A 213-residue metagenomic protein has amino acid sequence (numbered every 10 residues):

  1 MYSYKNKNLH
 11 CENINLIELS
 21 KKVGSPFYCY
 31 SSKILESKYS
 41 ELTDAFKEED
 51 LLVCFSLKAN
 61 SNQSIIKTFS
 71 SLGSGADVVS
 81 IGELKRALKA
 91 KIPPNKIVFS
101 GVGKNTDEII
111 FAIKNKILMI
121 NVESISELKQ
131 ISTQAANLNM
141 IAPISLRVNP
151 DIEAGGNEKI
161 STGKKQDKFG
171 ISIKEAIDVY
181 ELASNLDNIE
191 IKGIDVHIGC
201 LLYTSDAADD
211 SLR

Functional and structural regions predicted by a protein language model:
M1-A142, E181, N185-I191: A charged N-terminal "starter" segment
C11, C29-Y30, A59, A154 (+3 more regions): Generic structural "secondary-structure junction" signal
V23, D195-C200: Short, histidine-centered active-site or binding-site loop motifs used for metal coordination, general acid-base
S56, P143-N149, D195-H197: Short beta-strand segments
N62-I65, E83-K85, N105-E108, P150-K165 (+1 more regions): Conserved radical SAM core fold
E127-A183: Conserved anion-binding
Y203-D210: Conserved small/polar residues in nucleotide/adenosyl-binding loops
